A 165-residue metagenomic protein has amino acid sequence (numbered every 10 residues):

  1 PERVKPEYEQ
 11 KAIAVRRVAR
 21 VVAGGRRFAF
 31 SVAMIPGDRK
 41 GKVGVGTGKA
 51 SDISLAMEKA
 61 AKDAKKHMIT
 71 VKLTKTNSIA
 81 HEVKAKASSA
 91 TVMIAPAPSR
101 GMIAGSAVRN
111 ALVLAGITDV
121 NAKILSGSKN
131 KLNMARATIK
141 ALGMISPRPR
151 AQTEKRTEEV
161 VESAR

Functional and structural regions predicted by a protein language model:
P1-R165: Ribosome-associated RNA-binding proteins
